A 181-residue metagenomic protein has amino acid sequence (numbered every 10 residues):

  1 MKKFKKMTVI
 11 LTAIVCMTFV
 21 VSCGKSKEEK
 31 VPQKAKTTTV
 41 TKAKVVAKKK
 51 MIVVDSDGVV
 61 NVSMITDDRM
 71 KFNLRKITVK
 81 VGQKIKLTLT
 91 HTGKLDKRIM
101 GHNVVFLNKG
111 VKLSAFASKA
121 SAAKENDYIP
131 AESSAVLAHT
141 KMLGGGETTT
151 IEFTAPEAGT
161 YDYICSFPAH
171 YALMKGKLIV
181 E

Functional and structural regions predicted by a protein language model:
K2-I10: Bacterial N-terminal signal peptides that target proteins for export
F19-S22: C-terminal motif of bacterial Sec signal peptides marking the signal peptidase cleavage site
K27-K36, V40-K49, K71, T90 (+1 more regions): Extracellular/periplasmic metallocenter environments
V54-I85: N-terminal edge beta-strand
G58, M100, A172-K175: Extracellular and select intracellular beta-sandwich modules with Ser/Thr-enriched, small-residue motifs on
G93-K97: Extended, low-complexity, turn-rich repeat/linker tracts enriched in Gly/Pro/Ser/Thr and Asp/Glu that occur
V104-L113, Y171, V180-E181: Short edge-strand/loop segments of extracellular domains
V111-E157: Extracytoplasmic beta-sandwich strand-turn segments characteristic of Greek-key/jelly-roll folds
